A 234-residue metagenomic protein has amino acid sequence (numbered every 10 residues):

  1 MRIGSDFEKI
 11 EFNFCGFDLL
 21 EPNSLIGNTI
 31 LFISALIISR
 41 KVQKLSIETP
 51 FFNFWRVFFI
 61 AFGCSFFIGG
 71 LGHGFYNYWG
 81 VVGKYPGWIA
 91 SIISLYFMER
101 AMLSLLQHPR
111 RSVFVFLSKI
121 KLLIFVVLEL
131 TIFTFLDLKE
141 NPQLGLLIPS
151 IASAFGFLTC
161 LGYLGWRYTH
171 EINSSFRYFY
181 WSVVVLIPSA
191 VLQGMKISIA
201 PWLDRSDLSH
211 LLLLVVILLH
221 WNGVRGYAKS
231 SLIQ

Functional and structural regions predicted by a protein language model:
R2-F32, L147-S150: Hydrophobic transmembrane alpha-helical segments in integral membrane proteins
L20-I47, I151-H170: First transmembrane helix
L31, F54-F75, F179-G194: Hydrophobic alpha-helical transmembrane segments of multi-pass membrane proteins
I33-L45, G70-V81, P86-L117, L164-G165 (+1 more regions): Internal transmembrane alpha-helix with an interfacial aromatic "cap," most often the third helix
L45-F62, R110-L123, E171-V183, G226-Q234: Membrane-interfacial loop-to-transmembrane alpha-helix junctions, especially the N-terminal start
Y78-A90, N141-S153, P201-L212: Non-cytosolic membrane-interface motifs at loop->transmembrane helix junctions
L130-W166: Extracellular-loop-to-transmembrane junctions of the mid-late helices
G162-R167, S174-R177, W181-Q234: C-terminal transmembrane-bundle signature of multipass membrane proteins, characterized by strong activation on
